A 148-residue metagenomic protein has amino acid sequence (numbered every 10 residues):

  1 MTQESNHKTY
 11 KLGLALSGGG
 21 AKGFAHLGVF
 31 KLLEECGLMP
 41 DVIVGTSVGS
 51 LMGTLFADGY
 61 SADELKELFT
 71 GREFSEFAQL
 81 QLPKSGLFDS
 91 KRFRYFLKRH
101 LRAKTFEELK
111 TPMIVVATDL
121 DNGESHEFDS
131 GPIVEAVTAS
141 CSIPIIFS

Functional and structural regions predicted by a protein language model:
M1-T46, T54-S148: Patatin-like phospholipase
